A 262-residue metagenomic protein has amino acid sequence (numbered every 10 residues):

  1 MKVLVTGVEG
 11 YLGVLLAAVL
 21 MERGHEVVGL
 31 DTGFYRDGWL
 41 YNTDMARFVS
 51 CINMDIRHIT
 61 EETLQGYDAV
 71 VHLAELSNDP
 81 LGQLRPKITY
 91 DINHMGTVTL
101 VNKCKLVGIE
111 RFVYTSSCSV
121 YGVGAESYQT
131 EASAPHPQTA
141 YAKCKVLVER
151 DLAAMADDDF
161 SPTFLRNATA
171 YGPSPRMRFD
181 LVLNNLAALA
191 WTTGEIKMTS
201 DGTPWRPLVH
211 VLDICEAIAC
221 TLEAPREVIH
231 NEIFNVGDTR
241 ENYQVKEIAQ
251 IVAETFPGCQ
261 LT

Functional and structural regions predicted by a protein language model:
M1-A69: N-terminal Rossmann/SDR dinucleotide-binding element
I56-I92: NAD(P)H-binding glycine-rich loop region in Rossmannoid oxidoreductase-like domains and their noncatalytic homologs
E75, R85, I92-T97, V113-S116 (+1 more regions): Short alpha-helix in the Rossmann-fold core of NAD(P)-dependent oxidoreductases
Y90, Q138-V146, D180-L181, P207-L208: Short-chain dehydrogenase/reductase
V98-A140: Conserved Rossmann-fold NAD(P)-dependent oxidoreductase catalytic core, especially the SDR/UDP-sugar
S116-S117, E149-S174, N184: Conserved beta-loop-beta element that borders a ligand/cofactor-binding pocket
V123, Q138-T163, W191-T192: Active-site Tyr-X1-5-Lys
G194, T199-T262: C-terminal substrate-binding subdomain of Rossmann-fold SDR/epimerase-dehydratase oxidoreductases
